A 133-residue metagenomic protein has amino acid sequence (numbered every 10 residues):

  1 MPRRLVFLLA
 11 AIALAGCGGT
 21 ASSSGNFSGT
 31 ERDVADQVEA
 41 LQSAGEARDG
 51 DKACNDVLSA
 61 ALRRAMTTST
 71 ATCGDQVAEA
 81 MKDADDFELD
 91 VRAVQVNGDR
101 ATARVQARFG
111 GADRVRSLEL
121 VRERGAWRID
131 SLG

Functional and structural regions predicted by a protein language model:
M1-C17: Sec-dependent bacterial lipoprotein signal peptides
C17-S43, A47: Short, low-complexity N-terminal intrinsically disordered segments enriched in polar/charged residues
G18, A53-N55, T72-Q76: Sequence contexts marking disulfide-bonded cysteines in secreted/extracellular proteins
S23, A60, E79-A80: Secreted/processed peptides and extracellular or luminal domains of membrane proteins
L41, A53, L120: Hydrophobic pocket/interface hotspot
A47-A65: Short, well-ordered alpha-helical segments enriched in acidic and aromatic residues
M66, A71-S117, G133: Surface-exposed, charged secondary-structure patches
R116-A126: Short beta-strand segments and strand-loop junctions that repeat across beta-rich extracellular domains
